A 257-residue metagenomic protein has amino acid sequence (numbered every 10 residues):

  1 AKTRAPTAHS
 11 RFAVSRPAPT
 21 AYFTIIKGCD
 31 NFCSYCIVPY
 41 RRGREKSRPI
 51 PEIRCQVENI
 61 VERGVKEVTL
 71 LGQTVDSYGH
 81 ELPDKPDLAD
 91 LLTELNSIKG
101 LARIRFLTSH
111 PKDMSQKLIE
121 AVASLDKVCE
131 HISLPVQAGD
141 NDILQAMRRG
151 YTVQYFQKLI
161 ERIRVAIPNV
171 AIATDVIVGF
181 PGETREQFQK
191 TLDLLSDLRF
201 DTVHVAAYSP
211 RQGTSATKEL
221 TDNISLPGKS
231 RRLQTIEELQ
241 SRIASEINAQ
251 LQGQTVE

Functional and structural regions predicted by a protein language model:
A1-Y78, K117, V122, I132 (+5 more regions): Proteins enriched for Cys/Gly/acidic motifs involved in redox and nucleic-acid/cofactor modification
E62-R185: Conserved SAM/AdoMet-binding glycine-rich loop
E94-L95, E219-T221: A broad, low-specificity signal for short, low-complexity segments enriched in glycine/proline and polar/charged
L144-M147, S215-E219: Short acidic, glycine/proline-rich loop/turn micro-motifs
Q252-E257: Structural detector for short beta-strands of small beta-barrel domains
